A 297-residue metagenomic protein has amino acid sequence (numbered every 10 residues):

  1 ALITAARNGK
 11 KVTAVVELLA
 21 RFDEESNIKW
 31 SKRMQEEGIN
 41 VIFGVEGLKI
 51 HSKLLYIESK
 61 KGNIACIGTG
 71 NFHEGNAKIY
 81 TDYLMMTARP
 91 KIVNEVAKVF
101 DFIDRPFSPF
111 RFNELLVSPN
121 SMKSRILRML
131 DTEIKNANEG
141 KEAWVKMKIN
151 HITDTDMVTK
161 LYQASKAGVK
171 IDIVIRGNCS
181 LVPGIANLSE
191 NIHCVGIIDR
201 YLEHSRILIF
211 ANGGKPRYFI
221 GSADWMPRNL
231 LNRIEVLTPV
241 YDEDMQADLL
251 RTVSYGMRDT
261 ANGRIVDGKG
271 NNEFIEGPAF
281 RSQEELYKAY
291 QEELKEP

Functional and structural regions predicted by a protein language model:
T4, N8-I79, R89-V93, P106 (+1 more regions): PLD/PLD-like phosphodiesterase catalytic module centered on the HKD motif
L84-T87, E95: A conserved active-site cap/scaffold subdomain adjacent to cofactor or substrate pockets
V96-S121: Long, non-coiled-coil amphipathic alpha-helical linker/lever segments that couple catalytic cores to other domains
